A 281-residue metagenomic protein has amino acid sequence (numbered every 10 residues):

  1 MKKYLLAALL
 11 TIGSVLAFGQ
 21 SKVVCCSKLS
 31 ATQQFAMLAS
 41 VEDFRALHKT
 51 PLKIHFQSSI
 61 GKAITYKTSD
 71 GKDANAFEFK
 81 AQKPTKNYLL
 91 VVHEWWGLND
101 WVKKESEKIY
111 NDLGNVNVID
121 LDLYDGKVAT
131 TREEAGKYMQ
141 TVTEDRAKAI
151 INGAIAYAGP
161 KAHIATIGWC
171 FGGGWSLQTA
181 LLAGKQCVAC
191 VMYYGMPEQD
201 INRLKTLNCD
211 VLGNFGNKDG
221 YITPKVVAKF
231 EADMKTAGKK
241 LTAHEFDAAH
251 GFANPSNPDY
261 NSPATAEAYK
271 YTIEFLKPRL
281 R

Functional and structural regions predicted by a protein language model:
K22-R45, K49-T50, I54-Q57, A63-A158: Serine-hydrolase catalytic machinery in alpha/beta-hydrolase-like enzymes
C25-C26, K235-R281: C-terminal catalytic histidine-bearing segment of alpha/beta-hydrolase fold enzymes
E105, T223-D233: Short alpha-helix in the alpha/beta-hydrolase fold that links the catalytic acid
A158-W169: Alpha/beta-hydrolase fold nucleophile elbow
G168-G172, S176: Gly/Ala-rich beta-loop-alpha elbow adjacent to hydrolase catalytic centers
Q186-M196: A conserved short beta-strand
L207, G213-F215: Short beta-strand/loop motif that positions the catalytic acidic residue of the alpha/beta-hydrolase fold
K218-I222: Acidic catalytic loop of the alpha/beta-hydrolase fold
